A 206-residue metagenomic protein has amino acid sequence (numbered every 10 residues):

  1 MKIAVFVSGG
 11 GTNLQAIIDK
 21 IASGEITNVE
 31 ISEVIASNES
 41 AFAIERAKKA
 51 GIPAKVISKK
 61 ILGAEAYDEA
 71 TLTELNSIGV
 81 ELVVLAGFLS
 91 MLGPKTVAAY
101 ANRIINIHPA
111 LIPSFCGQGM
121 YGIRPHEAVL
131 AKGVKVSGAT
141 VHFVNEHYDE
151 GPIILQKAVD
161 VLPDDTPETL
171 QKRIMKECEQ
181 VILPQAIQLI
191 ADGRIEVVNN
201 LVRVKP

Functional and structural regions predicted by a protein language model:
M1-P206: One-carbon transfer enzymes
